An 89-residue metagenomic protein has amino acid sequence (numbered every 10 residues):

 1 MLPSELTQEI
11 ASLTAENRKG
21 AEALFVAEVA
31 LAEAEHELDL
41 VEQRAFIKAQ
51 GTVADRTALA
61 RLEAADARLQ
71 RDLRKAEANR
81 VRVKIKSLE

Functional and structural regions predicted by a protein language model:
M1-E22: Short, charge-rich amphipathic alpha-helices with coiled-coil/heptad character
L6, L38-L40, K75: A broad "ordered helical/assembly scaffold" signature
K19-E22, V26, R80: Alpha-helical structural elements of signaling/regulatory helical domains
L24-R56: Extended alpha-helical coiled-coil "stalk/arm" regions that act as elongated linkers or oligomerization scaffolds
E28-L31, E35, L69-E89: Long amphipathic alpha-helical coiled-coil segments
Q50-E77: Short, glycine/alanine-rich amphipathic alpha-helical segment that often forms an alpha-turn-alpha hairpin
